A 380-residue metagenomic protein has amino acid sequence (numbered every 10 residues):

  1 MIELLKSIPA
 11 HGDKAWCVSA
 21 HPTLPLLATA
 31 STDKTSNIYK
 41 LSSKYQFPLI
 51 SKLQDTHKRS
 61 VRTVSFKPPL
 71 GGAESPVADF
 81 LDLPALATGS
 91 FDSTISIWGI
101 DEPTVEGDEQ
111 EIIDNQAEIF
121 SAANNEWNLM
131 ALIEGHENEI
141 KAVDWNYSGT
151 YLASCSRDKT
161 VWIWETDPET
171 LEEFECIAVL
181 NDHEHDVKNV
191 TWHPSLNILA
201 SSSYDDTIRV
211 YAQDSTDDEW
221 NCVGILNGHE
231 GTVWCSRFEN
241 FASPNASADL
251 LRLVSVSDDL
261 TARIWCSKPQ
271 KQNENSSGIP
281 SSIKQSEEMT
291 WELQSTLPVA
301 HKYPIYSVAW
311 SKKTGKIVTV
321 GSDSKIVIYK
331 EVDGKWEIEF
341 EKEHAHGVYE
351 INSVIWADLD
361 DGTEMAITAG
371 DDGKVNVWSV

Functional and structural regions predicted by a protein language model:
I8-A15, L53-V61, K67-P69, E126 (+7 more regions): WD40/WD-repeat beta-propeller blade N-cap
I8-K34: Beta-strand-rich domains and repeat architectures in extracellular enzymes and scaffolds, especially beta-propellers
V18-P25, S65-L83, E137, V143-T150 (+5 more regions): Loop/turn segments within WD40 beta-propeller blades
L24, D33-T35, K58, L83 (+12 more regions): Surface-exposed loop/turn positions within WD40 beta-propeller blades
A30-D33, T88-D92, G99-I100, S148 (+7 more regions): Conserved strand-to-loop turn within each blade of WD40 beta-propeller repeats
S36-K40, V64, I95-G99, V161-T166 (+6 more regions): WD40-repeat beta-propellers
K40-Y45, G99-S121, E165-L171, A212-D218 (+3 more regions): Short loop/turn segments immediately following beta-strands, especially the blade-tip and inter-blade linker loops
S353-V380: Blade-level signature of beta-propeller repeat domains, shared across WD40, Kelch, NHL, RCC1 and BNR/Asp-box propellers
